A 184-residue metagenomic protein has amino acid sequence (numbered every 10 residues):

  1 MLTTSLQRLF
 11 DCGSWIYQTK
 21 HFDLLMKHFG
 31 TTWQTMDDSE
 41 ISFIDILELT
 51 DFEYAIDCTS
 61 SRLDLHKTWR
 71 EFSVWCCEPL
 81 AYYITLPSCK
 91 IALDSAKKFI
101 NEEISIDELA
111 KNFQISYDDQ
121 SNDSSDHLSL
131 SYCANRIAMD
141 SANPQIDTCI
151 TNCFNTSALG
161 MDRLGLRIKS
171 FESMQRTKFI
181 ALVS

Functional and structural regions predicted by a protein language model:
M1-S184: Short, glycine-biased loop/turn motifs at secondary-structure junctions and in low-complexity Ser/Thr/Pro-rich termini
